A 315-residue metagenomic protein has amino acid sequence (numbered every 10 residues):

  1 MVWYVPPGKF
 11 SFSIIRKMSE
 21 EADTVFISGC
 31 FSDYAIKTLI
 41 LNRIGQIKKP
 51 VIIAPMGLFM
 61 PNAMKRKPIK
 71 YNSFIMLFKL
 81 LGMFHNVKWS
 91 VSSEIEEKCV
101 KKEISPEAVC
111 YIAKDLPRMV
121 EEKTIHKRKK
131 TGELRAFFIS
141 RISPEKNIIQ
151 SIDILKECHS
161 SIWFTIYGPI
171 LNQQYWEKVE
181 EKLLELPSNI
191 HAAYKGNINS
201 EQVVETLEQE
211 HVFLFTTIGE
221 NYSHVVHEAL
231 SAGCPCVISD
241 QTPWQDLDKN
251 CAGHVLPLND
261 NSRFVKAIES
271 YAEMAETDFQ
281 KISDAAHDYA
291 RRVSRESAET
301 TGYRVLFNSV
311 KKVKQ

Functional and structural regions predicted by a protein language model:
V2, W176-E201: Nucleotide-activated donor-binding/catalytic signature segment of Leloir-type glycosyltransferases, i.e., the conserved
Y71-S90: Membrane-proximal helix-turn-helix segments that form the acceptor-binding/catalytic region of lipid-linked
P117, E121, K127-K146, I152-H159 (+1 more regions): Conserved donor-binding/catalytic core segment of Leloir-type glycosyltransferases
I139, W163-E180, Y194-N197: Glycosyltransferase donor-sugar binding loop
I218: Aromatic "clamp/platform" in nucleotide-sugar-dependent glycosyltransferases that forms part of the donor/acceptor
P235-S239: Short hydrophobic beta-strand element within catalytic cores of glycosyltransferases and related nucleotide-activated
H254-S262, S270-E276: Conserved acidic donor-binding segment of nucleotide-sugar-dependent glycosyltransferases
E273-K312: A charged, aromatic-enriched C-terminal amphipathic alpha-helix characteristic of glycosyltransferases across folds
